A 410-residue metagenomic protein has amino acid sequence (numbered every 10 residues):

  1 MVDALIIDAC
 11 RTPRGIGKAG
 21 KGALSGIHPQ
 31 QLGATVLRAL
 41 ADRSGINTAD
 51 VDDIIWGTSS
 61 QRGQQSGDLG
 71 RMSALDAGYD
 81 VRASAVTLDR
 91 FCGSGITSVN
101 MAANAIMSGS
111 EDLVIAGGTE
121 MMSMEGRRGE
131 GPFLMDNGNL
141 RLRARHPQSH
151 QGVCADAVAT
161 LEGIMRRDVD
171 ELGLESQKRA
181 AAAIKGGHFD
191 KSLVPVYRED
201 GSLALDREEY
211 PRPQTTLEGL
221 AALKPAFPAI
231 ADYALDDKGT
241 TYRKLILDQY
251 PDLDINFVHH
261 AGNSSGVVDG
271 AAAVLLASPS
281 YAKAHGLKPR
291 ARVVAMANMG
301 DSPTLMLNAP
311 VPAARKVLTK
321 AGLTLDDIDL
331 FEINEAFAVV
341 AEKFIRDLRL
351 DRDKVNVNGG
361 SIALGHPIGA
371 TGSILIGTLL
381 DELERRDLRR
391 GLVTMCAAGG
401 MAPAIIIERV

Functional and structural regions predicted by a protein language model:
M1-V36, S94, S98-P132, L140-H150 (+4 more regions): Conserved beta-strand-centric core segments of catalytic alpha/beta enzyme folds
C10-P13, G26-T35, R43, D168-P279 (+1 more regions): N-terminal extracellular/periplasmic Venus flytrap/periplasmic-binding protein-like
R11-P13, G57-Q61, R90-S94, G118-S123 (+5 more regions): Acidic, glycine-rich active-site loops and adjacent beta-strand->loop/helix elements that engage anionic groups
R14-R38, D42, S60-G63, V86-N100 (+10 more regions): Active-site pocket-shaping loop/turn-to-helix segments
A23-V114, T119-N137, L193-R207, T304 (+1 more regions): Conserved beta-ketoacyl condensing-enzyme motif
I27, T58-D112, F133, R145-V153 (+5 more regions): Conserved catalytic cysteine-centered active-site region of acyl-thioester-dependent Claisen-condensing enzymes
A39-D52, V158, E162-G163, A282-P289 (+2 more regions): Phosphate/pyrophosphate-binding loops at sites that engage ATP/ADP/AMP, CoA/4′-phosphopantetheine, polyphosphate
A181-A182, A273-A295, V311-T319, A336-L350 (+1 more regions): Condensing-enzyme catalytic core of the thiolase-fold
